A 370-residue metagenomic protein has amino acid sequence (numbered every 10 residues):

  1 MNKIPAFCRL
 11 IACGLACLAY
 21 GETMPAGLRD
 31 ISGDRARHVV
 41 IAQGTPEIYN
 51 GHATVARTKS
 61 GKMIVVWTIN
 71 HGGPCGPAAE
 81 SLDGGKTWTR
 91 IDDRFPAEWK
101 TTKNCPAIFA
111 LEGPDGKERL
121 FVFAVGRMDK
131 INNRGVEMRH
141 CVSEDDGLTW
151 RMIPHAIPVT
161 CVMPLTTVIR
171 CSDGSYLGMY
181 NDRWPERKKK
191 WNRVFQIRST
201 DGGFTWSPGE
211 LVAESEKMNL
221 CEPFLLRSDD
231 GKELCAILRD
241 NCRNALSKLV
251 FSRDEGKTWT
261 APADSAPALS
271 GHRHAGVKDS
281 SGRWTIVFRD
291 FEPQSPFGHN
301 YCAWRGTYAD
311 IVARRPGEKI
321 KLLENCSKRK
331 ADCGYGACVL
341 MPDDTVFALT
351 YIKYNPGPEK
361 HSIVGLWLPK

Functional and structural regions predicted by a protein language model:
M1-R9: Positively charged n-region of N-terminal signal peptides that target proteins for export
C8-A19: Bacterial N-terminal signal peptides
E22-K370: Asp-box/BNR beta-propeller blade signature and adjacent active/binding-site loops in extracellular glycan-interacting
